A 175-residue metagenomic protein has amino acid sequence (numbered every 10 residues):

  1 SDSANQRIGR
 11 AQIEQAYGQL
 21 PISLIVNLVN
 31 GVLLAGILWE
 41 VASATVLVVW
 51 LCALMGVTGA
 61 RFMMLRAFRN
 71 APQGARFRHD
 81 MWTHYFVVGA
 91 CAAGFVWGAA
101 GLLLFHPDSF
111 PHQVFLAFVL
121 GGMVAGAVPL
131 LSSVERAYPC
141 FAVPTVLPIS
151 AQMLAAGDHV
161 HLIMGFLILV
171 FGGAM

Functional and structural regions predicted by a protein language model:
S1-Q15: Short, Lys/Arg-rich, polar N-terminal cytosolic tail immediately upstream of the first transmembrane signal-anchor
D2, A16-P72, S150, L169-V170 (+1 more regions): Hydrophobic alpha-helical transmembrane segments of multi-pass membrane proteins
A4-I8, P72-G74, F95-A99, G122-M123: Short hydrophobic/aromatic-rich motifs at helix boundaries and adjacent loops
I8-Q12, C52, H84, C91 (+1 more regions): Alpha-helical structural motif
G9-R10, L20-P21, L38, H79 (+2 more regions): Short secondary-structure boundary micro-motifs
G74-A90: Juxtamembrane helix-capping/reentrant segments at transmembrane boundaries
F86-A174: Hydrophobic transmembrane alpha-helices
